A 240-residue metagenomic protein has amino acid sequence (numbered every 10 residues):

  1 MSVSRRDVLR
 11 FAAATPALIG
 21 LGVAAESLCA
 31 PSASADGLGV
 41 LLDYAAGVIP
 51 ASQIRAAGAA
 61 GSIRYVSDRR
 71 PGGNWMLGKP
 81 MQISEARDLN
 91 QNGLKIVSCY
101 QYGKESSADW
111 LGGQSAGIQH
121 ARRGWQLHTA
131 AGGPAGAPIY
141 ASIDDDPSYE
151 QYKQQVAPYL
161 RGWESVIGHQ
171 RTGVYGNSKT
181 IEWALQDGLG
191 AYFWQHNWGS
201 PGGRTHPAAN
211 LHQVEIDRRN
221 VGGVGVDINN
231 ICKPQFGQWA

Functional and structural regions predicted by a protein language model:
M1-I19: N-terminal secretory signal peptides and thylakoid transit peptides that target proteins across membranes
I19-G37: C-terminal region of N-terminal signal peptides and the immediate post-cleavage residues of exported proteins
D36-G47, A51-Q53, I181-A240: Functionally critical loop-and-helix segments that line ligand-binding/catalytic clefts of soluble enzyme domains
V40-L42, S62-R64, I96-C99, I139 (+2 more regions): Hydrophobic faces of well-ordered beta-strands that scaffold small-molecule active sites in alpha/beta enzyme cores
A46, R64-S148: Substrate-binding cleft of extracellular glycoside hydrolase catalytic domains
R55, N90, E164, G168: Anion (oxyanion) recognition and catalysis
D146-I167: Active-site cleft segment of glycoside hydrolase catalytic domains centered on the general acid/base Glu
H169-I181: Aromatic-lined carbohydrate-recognition surfaces of secreted/lumenal glycan-active proteins
